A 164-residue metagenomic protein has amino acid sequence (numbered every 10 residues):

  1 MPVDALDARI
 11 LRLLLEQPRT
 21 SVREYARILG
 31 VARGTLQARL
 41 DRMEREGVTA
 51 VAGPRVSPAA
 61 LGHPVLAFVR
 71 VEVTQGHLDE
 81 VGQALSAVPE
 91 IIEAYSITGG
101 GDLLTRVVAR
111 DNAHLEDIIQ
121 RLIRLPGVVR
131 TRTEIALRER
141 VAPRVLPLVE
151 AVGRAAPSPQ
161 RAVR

Functional and structural regions predicted by a protein language model:
M1-R164: A compositional/biophysical signature of low hydrophobicity enriched in polar/charged and small residues
